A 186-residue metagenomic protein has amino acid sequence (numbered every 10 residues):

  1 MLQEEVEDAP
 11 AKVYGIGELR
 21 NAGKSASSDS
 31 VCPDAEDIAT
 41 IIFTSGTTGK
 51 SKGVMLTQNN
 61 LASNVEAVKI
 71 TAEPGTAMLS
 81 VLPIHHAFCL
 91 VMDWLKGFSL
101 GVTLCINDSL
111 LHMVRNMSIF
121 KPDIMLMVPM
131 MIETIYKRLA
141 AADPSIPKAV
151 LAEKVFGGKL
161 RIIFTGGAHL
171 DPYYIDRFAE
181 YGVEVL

Functional and structural regions predicted by a protein language model:
M1-A35, L139-K154: ANL superfamily adenylate-forming
N21-F43, K50, A72-A77: Conserved pre-ATP/AMP-binding loop-to-beta segment of ANL
I38, T44-T47, M78, M125 (+2 more regions): Conserved S/T- and glycine-rich ATP-binding loop of Class I adenylate-forming
A39-V65: Conserved AMP-binding A3 loop
T47, G101, G167: Conserved G/P- and acidic residue-centered "switch" motifs that form tight phosphate/ATP-binding loops in soluble
G53-V54, L79-S80, L104-I106, I162-T165: Short catalytic-loop micro-motif centered on adjacent basic/acidic residues
A62-A77, I84-V150, K154-F156, E180 (+1 more regions): Conserved AMP-binding/adenylation subdomain of ANL enzymes
M125, G158-L186: Conserved AMP-binding/adenylate-forming
